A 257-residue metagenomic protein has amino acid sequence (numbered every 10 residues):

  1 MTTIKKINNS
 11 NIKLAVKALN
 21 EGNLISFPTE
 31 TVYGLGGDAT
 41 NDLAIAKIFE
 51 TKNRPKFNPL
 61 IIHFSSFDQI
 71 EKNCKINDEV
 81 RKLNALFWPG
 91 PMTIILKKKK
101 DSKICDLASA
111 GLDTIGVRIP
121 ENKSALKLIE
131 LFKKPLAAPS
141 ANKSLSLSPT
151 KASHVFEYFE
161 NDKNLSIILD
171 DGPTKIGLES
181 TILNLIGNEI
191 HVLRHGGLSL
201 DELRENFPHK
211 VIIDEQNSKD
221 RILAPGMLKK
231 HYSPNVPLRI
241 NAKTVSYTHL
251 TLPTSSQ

Functional and structural regions predicted by a protein language model:
M1-L250, S256: Active-site-adjacent structural elements in enzyme catalytic cores
